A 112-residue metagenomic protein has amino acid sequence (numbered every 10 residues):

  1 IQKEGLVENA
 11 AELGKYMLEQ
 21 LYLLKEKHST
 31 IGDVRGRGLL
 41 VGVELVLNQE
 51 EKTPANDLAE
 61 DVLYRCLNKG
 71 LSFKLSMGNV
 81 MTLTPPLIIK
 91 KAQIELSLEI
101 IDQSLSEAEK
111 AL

Functional and structural regions predicted by a protein language model:
I1-L112: Conserved N-terminal phosphate-binding loop of PLP-dependent enzymes in the Aspartate aminotransferase
